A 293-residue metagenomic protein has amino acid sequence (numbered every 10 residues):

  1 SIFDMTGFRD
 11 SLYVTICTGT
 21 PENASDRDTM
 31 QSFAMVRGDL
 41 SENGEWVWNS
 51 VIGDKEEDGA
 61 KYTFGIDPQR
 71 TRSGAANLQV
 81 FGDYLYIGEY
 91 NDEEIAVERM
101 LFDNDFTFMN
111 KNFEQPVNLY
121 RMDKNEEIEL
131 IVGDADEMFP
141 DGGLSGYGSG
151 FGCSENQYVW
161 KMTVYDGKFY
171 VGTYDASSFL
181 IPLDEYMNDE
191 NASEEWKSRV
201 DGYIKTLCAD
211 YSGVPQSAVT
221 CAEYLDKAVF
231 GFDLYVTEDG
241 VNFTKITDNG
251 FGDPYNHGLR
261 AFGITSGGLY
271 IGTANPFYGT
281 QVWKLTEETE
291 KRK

Functional and structural regions predicted by a protein language model:
S1-G7, K61-V80, L144-V164, G231 (+1 more regions): Signature of short aromatic-glycine-proline-rich micro-motifs recurring in repeat-based ectodomains
S1-K55, R70, A76: Solenoidal tandem-repeat scaffolds enriched in leucines and small polar residues
R9-D10, G82-D83, D166-G167, G267: Short coil/turn segments that connect the beta-strands within blades of beta-propeller domains
L12-T15, L85-I87, V171, L269-G272: Short beta-strand elements that form the blades of beta-propeller/WD-repeat-like and other beta-sheet-rich scaffold
T18-T20, Y84, N91-E93, D175-S177 (+2 more regions): Residue-level signature of beta-propeller blades and closely related beta-rich strand-turn architectures in secreted
D26-G44, L101-E127, E185-G240, Q281-E290: Beta-propeller blade signature
W46-Q69, E127-G152, T244-D253: Surface-exposed loop and turn segments in beta-propeller and other repeat-based domains that flank or scaffold
Y170-G172, A176-S177, L183-Y186, H257-R292: Blade-level signature of beta-propeller repeat domains, shared across WD40, Kelch, NHL, RCC1 and BNR/Asp-box propellers
